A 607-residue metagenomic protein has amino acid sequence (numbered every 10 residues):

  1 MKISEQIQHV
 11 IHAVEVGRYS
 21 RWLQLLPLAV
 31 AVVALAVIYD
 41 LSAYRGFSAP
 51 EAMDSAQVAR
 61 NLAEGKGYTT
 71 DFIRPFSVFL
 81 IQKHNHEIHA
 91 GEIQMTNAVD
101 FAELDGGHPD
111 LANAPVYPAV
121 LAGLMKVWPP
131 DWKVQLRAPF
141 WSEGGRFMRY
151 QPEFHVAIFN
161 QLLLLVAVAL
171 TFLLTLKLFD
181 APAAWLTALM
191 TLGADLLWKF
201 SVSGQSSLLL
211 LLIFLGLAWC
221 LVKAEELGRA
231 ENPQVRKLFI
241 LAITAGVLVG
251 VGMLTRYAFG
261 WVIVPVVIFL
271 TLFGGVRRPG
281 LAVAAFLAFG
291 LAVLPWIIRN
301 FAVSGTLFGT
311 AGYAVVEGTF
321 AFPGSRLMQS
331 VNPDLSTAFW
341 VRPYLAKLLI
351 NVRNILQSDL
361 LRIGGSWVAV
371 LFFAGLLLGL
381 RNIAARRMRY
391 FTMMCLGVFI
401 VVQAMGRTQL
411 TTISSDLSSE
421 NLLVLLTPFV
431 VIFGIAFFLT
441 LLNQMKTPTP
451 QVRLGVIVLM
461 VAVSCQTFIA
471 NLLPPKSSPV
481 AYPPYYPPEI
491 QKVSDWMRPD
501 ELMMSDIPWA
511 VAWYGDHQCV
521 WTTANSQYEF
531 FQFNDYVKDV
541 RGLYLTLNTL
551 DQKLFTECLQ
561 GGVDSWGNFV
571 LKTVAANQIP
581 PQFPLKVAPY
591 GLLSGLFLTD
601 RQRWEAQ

Functional and structural regions predicted by a protein language model:
M1-I38, F239, G280-A288, G379-R389 (+2 more regions): Start-transfer (signal-anchor) and selected internal transmembrane alpha helices of multi-pass inner/ER membrane
I7, E225-E231, V262-V293, I297-I298: Perimembrane helix-loop-helix junctions
R21-A29, F239-V247, V264-V267, F286-G290 (+2 more regions): Signature aromatic-anchored transmembrane alpha helix within multi-pass, membrane-resident enzymes that catalyze glycan
D40-P50, P450-A510, N534-D535, Y544-L547 (+1 more regions): Membrane-embedded, lumen/periplasm-facing catalytic core of multi-pass transferases that use lipid-linked donors
W132-Y150, V166-G193, L211-L212, N232 (+2 more regions): Transmembrane-helix signature of polytopic, membrane-embedded enzymes that assemble or transfer cell-envelope glycans
H155-V166, P182-G228, F239, V251-V262 (+1 more regions): Multi-pass, polyprenyl lipid-linked donor-dependent membrane glycosyltransferases
T171, L270-L272, K347-I400: Hydrophobic, aromatic-rich transmembrane alpha-helices and their immediate juxtamembrane boundary segments
G260, G280-A374: Membrane-lumen/periplasm interface segments of specific transmembrane helices in polyprenyl phosphate-linked
